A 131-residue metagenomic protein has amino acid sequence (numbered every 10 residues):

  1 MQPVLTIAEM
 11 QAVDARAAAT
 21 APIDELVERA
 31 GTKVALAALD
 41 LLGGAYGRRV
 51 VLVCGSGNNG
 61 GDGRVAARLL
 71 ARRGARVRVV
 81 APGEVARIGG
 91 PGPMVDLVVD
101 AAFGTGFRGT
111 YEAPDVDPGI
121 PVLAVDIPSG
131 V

Functional and structural regions predicted by a protein language model:
M1-G47: Positively charged, low-complexity intrinsically disordered leader regions
M1-L5, G43-V131: Glycine-rich phosphate/dinucleotide-binding loop and adjoining beta-alpha-beta core of small-molecule
